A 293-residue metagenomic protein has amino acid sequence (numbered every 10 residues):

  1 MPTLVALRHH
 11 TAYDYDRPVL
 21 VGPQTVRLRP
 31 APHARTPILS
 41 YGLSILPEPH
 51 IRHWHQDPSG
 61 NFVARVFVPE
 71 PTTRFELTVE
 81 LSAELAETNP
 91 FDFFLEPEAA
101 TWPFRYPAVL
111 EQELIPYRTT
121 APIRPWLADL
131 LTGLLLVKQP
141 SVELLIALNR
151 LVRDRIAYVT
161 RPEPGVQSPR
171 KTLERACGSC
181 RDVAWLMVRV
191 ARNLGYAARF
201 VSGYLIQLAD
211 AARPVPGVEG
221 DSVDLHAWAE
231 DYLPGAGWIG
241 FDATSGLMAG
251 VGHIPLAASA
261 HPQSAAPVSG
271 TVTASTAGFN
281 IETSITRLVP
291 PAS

Functional and structural regions predicted by a protein language model:
M1-D129: Linear, non-domain "peripheral" regions
T3, H9, Q24, Y41 (+7 more regions): Structural beta-strand/beta-sheet cores of well-ordered domains, especially the beta-sheet scaffolds that support
Y13, R17, V26, Y41-L43 (+12 more regions): Flexible, active-site-adjacent loop/turn segments at secondary-structure boundaries
Q24, H33, E48-H50, T73 (+6 more regions): Short capping/connector residues at structural and topological boundaries
R27-T36, Y41-S44, S245-T276, N280-E282 (+1 more regions): Glycine-rich, small/acidic residue-mixed loop/short-helix segments
E87-P90, T160, A191, G195-A198: Long, hydrophobic, amphipathic alpha-helical segments used as structural scaffolds
E98-G178, L186, N193, A260-P262 (+2 more regions): Secondary-structure boundary elements
R150, D182-T273: Hydrophobic/aromatic-rich core segments of domains that either
